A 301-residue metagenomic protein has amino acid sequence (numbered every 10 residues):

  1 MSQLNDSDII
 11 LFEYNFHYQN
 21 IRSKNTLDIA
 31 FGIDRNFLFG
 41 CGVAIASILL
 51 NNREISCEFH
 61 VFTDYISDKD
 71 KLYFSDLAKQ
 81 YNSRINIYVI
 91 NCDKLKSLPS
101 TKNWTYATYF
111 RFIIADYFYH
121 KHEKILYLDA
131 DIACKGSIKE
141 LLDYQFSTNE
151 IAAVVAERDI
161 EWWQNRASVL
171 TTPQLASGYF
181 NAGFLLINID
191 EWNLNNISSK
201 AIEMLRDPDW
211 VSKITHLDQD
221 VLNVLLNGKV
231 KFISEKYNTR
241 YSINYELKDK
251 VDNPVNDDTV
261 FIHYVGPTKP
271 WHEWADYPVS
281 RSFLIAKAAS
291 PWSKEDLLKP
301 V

Functional and structural regions predicted by a protein language model:
M1-I33, A182, I187-V301: A glycosyltransferase accessory/donor-loop signature
R35-N52: Histidine-anchored nucleotide/phosphate-binding helix
C57-Y65, A153-V155: Short internal beta-strands
D70-Y117: Active-site-proximal specificity loops/subdomain of glycosyltransferases
L72-S75, H120, K135-S147, S198: Short alpha-helix within the catalytic core of nucleotide-sugar-dependent glycosyltransferases
I125: Short aromatic/hydrophobic "clamp" motif used to bind/position activated sugar donors
L128: Catalytic metal- and UDP-sugar-binding loop of GT-A-like glycosyltransferases, i.e., residues flanking the conserved
I132-R166: Conserved donor-nucleotide/metal-binding helix-loop-beta segment in metal-dependent transferases, i.e., the alpha-helix
